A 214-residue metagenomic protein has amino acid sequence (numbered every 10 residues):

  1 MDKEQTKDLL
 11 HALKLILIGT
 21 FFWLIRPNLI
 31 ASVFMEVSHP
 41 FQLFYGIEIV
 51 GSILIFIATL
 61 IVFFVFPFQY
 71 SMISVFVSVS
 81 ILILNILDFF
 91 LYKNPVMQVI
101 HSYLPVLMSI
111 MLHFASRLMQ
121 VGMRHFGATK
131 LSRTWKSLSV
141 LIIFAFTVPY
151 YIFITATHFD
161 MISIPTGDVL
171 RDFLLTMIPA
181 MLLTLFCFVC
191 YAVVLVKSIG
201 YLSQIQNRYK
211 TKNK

Functional and structural regions predicted by a protein language model:
D2-A12, V62-Y70, L112-S137, F188-K214: Cytosolic juxtamembrane helix at the C-terminal end of the final transmembrane segment
L10-R26: Alpha-helical transmembrane segments
W23-N28, S80-F90, A145-Y151: Aromatic-anchored segments of alpha-helical transmembrane domains
N28-V50, Q69, F90-V106, T157-M177: Membrane-helix interface and helix-disruption motif detector
I47-I57, I81-D88, S102-R117, T184-Y191: Generic alpha-helical transmembrane segments
V62-F89, Q98-H101, P105: Hydrophobic/aromatic-rich structural module bridging two neighboring secondary-structure elements via a short loop
F66, Y70, A145-K214: C-terminal transmembrane-bundle signature of multipass membrane proteins, characterized by strong activation on
S71-I83, G127-T147: The cytoplasmic-loop to transmembrane-helix boundary for the fourth helix
